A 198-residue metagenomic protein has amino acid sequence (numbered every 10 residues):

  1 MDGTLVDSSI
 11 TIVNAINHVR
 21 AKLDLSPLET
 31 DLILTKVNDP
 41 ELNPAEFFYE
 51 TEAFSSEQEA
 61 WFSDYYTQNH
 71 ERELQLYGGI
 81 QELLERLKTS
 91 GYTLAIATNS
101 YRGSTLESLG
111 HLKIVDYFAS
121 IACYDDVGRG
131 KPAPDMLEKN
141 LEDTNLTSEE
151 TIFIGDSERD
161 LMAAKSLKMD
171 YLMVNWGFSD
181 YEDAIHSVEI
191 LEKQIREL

Functional and structural regions predicted by a protein language model:
M1-E82, R86: N-terminal helical cap/lid subdomain that shapes the substrate entry/recognition surface in HAD-like hydrolases
T4, T98, D156: Conserved G/P- and acidic residue-centered "switch" motifs that form tight phosphate/ATP-binding loops in soluble
T4-L5, I16-N17, Q58-E59, T93 (+2 more regions): Short, flexible segments with low predicted structural confidence
D7, I96-T98, M173: Hydrophobic residues in well-ordered beta-strands that form the structural core
Q68-I96, R102-L106, K131-P134: Short, acidic loop-to-helix structural element flanking the phosphoryl-transfer center in phosphate-processing enzymes
K88, R102, L106-L198: Asp-based, Mg2+/Mn2+-dependent phosphohydrolase catalytic module
